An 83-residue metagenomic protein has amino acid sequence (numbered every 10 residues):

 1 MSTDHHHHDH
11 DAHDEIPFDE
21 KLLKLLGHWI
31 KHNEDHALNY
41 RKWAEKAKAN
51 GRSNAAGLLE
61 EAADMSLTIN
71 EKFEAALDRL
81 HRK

Functional and structural regions predicted by a protein language model:
M1-P17: Histidine-centered metal-binding segments
H7, D78-K83: Short, charged, intrinsically disordered terminal tails
D19-A55: Short, contiguous, helix-prone interaction/anchoring segments in small proteins
W29, A62-M65, I69: Amphipathic alpha-helix face/heptad-repeat signature
K31-D35, A62, H81: Aromatic-residue detector
A56-E61: Short, charged, amphipathic alpha-helical segments
S66-L80: Amphipathic alpha-helical coiled-coil segments
